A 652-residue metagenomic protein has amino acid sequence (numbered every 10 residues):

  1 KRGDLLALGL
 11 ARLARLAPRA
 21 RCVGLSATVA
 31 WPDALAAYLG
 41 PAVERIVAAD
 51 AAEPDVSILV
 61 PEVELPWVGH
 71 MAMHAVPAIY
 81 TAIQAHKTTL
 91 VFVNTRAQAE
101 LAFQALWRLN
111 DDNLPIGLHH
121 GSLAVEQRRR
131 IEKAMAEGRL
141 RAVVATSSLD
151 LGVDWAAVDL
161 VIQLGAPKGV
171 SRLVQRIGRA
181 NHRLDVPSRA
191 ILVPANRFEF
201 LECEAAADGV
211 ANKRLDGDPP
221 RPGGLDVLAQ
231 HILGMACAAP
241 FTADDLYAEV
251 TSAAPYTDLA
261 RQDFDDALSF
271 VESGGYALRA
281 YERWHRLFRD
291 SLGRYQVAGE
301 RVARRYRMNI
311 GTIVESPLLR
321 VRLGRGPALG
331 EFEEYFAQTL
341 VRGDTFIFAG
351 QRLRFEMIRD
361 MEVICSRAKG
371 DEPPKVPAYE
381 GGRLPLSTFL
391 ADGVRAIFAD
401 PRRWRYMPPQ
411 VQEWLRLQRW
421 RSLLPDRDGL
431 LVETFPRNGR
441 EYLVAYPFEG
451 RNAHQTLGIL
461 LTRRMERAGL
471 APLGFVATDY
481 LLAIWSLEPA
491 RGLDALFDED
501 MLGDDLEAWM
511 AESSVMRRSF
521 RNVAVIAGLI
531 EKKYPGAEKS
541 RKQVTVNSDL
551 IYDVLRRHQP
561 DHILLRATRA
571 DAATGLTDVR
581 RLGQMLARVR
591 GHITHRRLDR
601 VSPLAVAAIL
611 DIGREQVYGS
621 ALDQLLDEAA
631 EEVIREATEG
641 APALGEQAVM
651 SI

Functional and structural regions predicted by a protein language model:
K1-G293: Helicase motor core with emphasis on the C-terminal RecA-like subdomain
Q230-F241, P317-R325, I652: Short amphipathic alpha-helical interface segments
Y247-V250, A254-L318, F332-E333, P374-P377 (+1 more regions): Extended, highly charged accessory segments
I313-E315, L340, I347: Short, well-ordered loop/turn sites that connect or cap secondary structure elements
R325-T345: A conserved acidic, glycine/proline-rich C-terminal tail/linker
A349-G350, Y480: Nucleic acid-processing catalytic cores of prokaryotic defense/repair systems
Q351-D360: Short beta-strand-centered aromatic/proline hotspots
R359-V376: Short, solvent-exposed secondary-structure boundary/capping segments
